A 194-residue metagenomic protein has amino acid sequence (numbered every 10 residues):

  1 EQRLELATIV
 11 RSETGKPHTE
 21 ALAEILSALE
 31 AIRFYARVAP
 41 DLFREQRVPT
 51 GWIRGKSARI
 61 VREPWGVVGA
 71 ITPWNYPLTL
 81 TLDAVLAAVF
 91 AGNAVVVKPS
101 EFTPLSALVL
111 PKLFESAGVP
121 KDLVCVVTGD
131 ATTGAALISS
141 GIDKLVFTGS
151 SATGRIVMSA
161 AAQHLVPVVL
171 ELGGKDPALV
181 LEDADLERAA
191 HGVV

Functional and structural regions predicted by a protein language model:
E1-S57: N-terminal Rossmann-like NAD(P)+-binding subdomain of aldehyde/semialdehyde dehydrogenases
V10, I32, G92, V124 (+2 more regions): Residue-level signal for inorganic ion chemistry
P49-P120, L165: Conserved small-residue-rich beta-alpha loop and adjacent elements that most often cradle the phosphate/pyrophosphate
S57-A58, V126-D143: A structured beta-alpha segment of the ubiquitous adenosine-cofactor-binding alpha/beta core
L86, K144-T148: Periplasmic-binding protein-like
V97-K98, T128, L170: Hydrophobic residues in well-ordered beta-strands that form the structural core
S139, F147, L179-D183: Short beta-strand-to-turn element immediately C-terminal to the catalytic PLP-Schiff-base lysine in fold type I
A152-V194: ALDH superfamily catalytic-core signature
